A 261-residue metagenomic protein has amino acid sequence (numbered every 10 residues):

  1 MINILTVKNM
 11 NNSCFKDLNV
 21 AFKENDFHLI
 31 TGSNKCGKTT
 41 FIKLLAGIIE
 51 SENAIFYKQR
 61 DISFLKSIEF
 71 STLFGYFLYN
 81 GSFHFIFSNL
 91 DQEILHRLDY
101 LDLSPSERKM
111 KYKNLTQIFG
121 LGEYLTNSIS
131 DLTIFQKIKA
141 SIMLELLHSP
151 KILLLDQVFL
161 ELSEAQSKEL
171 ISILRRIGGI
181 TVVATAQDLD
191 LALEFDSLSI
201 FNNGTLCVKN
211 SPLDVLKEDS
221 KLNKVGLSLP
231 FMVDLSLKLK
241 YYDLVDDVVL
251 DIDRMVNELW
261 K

Functional and structural regions predicted by a protein language model:
T31-S33: The feature captures the beta-strand-to-loop junction immediately N-terminal to the Walker
A46: Helix-to-loop junction immediately C-terminal to a conserved catalytic motif
E50-S63, F70-T72: Conserved ABC transporter NBD signature motif
Y76, N80-S82, I86-L103: Q-loop/switch helix immediately C-terminal to the Walker
S106-Y124: Conserved ABC ATPase "signature" region
S128-L132: Conserved ABC ATPase signature
E145-L146: ABC ATPase C-loop
T205-M232: Conserved beta-strand-loop-alpha-helix hinge in the C-terminal portion of ABC ATPase nucleotide-binding domains
